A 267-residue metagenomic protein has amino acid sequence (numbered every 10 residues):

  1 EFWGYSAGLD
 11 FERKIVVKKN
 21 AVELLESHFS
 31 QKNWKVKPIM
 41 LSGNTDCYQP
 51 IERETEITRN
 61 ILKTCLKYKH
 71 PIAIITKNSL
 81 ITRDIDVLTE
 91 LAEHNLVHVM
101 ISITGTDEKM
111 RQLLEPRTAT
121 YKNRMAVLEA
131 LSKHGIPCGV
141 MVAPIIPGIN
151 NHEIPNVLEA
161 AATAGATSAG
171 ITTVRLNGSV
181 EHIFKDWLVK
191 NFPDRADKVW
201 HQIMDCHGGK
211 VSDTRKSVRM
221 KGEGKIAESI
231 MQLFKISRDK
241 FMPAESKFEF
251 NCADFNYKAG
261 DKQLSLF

Functional and structural regions predicted by a protein language model:
E1-M100, T104-Q112, T120-K133: Conserved Radical SAM active-site core
T64-H70, V127-C138, C206-G209, L233-A244: A structural motif corresponding to the C-terminal end of an alpha-helix and its immediate exit/capping segment
A73, G139, A169-I171: Short hydrophobic alpha-helical runs that function as membrane-insertion/retention elements
N78-T82, I146-P155: Active-site glycine- and acidic-residue-rich loops that bind and position anionic ligands or nucleotide-like cofactors
T89-L91, R117-T118, N156-E159: Short, solvent-exposed amphipathic alpha-helical segments in soluble enzyme and RNA/protein-processing domains
T106-E108, E115-R117, A130-N150, V174-L176 (+1 more regions): Conserved strand-turn element in the central/C-terminal portion of the radical SAM core barrel that lines
H152-F267: Auxiliary Fe-S-binding modules of radical SAM enzymes
